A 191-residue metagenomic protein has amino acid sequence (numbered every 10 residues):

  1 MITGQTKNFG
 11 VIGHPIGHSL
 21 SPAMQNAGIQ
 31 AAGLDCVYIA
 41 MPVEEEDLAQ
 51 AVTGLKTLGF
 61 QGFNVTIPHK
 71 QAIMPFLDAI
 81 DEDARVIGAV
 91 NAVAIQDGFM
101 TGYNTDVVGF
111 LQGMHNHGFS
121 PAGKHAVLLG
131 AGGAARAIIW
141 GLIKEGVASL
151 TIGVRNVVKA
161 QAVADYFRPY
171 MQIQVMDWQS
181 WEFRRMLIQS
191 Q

Functional and structural regions predicted by a protein language model:
I2-H117: Phosphate/diphosphate ligand-binding glycine-rich loop within oxidoreductases
G13, G102-N104, H115, A122-V147 (+1 more regions): Glycine-rich adenosine-cofactor-binding loop
P42-E44, N156, D177-Q179: Conserved acidic residues
G109-M114, S120-P121, G133-W140, Y166 (+1 more regions): Active-site glycine-rich loop that binds ribose-phosphate moieties when present
E145-Y170: NAD(P)-binding Rossmann-fold cofactor-contacting core
M171-Q189: Short acidic low-complexity segments
